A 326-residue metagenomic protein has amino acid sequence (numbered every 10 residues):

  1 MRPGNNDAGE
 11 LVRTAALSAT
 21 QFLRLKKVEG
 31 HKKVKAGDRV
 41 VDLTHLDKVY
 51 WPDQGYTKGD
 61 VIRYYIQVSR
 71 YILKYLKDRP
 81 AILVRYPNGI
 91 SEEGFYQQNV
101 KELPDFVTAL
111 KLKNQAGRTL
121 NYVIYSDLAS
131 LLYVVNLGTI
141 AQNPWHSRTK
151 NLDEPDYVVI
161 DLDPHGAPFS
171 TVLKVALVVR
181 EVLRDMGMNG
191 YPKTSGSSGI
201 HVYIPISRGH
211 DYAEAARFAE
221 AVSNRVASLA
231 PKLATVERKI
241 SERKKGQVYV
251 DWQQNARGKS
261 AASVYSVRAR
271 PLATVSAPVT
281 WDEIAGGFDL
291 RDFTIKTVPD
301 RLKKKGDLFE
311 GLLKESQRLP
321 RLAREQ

Functional and structural regions predicted by a protein language model:
M1-G55, I62, L73, K77 (+5 more regions): C-terminal accessory nucleic-acid interaction domains of nucleic acid-metabolism proteins
V84-Y86, G190-G196, E237-S241: Short beta-strand
P87-L152, V158: Basic, low-complexity intrinsically disordered segments
R180-T194: Active-site palm subdomain of RNA-directed nucleic acid polymerases
S195-I204: Short, conserved phosphate-binding/catalytic loop or strand-edge motifs used in phosphoryl-/nucleotidyl-transfer
Y203-A215: Catalytic palm subdomain of template-directed nucleic-acid polymerases, centered on the conserved carboxylate motif
